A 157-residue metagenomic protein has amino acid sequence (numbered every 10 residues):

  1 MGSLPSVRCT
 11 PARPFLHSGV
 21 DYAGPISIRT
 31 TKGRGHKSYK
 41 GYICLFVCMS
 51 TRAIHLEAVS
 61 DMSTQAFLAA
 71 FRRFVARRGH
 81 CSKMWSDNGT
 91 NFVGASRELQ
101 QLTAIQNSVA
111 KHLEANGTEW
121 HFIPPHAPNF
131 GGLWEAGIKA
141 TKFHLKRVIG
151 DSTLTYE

Functional and structural regions predicted by a protein language model:
M1-F143: Retroviral integrase
K146: ATP-dependent adenylate-handling ligase core
I149-E157: Short, charged, surface-exposed loops that flank catalytic or proteolytic processing sites
